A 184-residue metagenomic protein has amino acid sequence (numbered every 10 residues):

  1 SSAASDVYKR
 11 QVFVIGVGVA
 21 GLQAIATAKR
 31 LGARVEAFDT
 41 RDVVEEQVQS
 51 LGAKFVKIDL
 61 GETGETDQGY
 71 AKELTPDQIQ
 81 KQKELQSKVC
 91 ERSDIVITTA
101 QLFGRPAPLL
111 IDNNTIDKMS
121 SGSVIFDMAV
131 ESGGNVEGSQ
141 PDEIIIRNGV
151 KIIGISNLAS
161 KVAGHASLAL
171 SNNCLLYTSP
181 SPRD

Functional and structural regions predicted by a protein language model:
S1, V136-S179: Adenosine-phosphate binding glycine-rich loop
A3-Y8, P180-D184: Short, small-residue-biased leader/transition segments that mark boundaries at the very start of proteins
K9-S87: Glycine-rich phosphate/diphosphate-binding loop of Rossmann-like nucleotide-binding domains
A28, I97, C174: Residue-level signature of catalytic and energy-coupling elements of molecular machines, predominantly ATP/GTP-dependent
T40-D42, L60-G61, Q101-L102, A129-N135 (+1 more regions): Short, ordered loop/turn segments at secondary-structure junctions
D67-I95, A100-N113: A structured beta-alpha segment of the ubiquitous adenosine-cofactor-binding alpha/beta core
V96-Q140, I144: ADP-ribose/adenylate-binding Rossmann-like module
